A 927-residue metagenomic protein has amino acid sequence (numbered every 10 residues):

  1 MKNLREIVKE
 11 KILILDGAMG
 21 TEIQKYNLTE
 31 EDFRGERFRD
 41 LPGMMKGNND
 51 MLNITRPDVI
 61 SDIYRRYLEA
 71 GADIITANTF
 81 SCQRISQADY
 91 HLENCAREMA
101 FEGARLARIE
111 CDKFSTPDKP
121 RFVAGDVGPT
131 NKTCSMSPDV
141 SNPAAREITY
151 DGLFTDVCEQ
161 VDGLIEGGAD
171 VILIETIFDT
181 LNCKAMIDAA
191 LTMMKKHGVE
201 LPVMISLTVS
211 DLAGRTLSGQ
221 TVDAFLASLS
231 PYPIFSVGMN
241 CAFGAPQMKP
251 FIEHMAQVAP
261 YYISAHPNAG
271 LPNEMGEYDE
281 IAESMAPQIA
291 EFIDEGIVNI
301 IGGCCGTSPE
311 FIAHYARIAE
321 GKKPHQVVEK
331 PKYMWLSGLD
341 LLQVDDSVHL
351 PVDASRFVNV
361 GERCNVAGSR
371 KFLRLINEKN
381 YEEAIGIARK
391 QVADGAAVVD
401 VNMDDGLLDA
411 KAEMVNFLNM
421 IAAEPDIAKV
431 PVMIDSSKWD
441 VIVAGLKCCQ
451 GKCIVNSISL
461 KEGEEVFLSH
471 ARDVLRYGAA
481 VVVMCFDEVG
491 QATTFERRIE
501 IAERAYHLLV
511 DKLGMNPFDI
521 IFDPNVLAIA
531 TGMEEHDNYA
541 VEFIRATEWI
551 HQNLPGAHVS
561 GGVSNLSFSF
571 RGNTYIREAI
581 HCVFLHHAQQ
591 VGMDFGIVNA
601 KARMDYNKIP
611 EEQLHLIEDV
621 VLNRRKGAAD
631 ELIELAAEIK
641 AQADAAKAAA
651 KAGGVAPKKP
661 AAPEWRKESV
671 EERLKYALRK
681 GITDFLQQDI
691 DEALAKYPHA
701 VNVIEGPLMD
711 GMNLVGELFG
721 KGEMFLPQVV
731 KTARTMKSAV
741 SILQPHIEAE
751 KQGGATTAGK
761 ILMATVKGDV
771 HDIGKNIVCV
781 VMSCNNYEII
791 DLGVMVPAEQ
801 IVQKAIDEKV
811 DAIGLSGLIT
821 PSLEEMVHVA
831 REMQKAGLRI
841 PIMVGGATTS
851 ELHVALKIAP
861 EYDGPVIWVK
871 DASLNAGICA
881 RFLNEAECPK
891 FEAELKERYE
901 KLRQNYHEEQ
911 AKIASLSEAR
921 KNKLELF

Functional and structural regions predicted by a protein language model:
M1-F927: Domain-level signal for soluble alpha/beta catalytic cores
